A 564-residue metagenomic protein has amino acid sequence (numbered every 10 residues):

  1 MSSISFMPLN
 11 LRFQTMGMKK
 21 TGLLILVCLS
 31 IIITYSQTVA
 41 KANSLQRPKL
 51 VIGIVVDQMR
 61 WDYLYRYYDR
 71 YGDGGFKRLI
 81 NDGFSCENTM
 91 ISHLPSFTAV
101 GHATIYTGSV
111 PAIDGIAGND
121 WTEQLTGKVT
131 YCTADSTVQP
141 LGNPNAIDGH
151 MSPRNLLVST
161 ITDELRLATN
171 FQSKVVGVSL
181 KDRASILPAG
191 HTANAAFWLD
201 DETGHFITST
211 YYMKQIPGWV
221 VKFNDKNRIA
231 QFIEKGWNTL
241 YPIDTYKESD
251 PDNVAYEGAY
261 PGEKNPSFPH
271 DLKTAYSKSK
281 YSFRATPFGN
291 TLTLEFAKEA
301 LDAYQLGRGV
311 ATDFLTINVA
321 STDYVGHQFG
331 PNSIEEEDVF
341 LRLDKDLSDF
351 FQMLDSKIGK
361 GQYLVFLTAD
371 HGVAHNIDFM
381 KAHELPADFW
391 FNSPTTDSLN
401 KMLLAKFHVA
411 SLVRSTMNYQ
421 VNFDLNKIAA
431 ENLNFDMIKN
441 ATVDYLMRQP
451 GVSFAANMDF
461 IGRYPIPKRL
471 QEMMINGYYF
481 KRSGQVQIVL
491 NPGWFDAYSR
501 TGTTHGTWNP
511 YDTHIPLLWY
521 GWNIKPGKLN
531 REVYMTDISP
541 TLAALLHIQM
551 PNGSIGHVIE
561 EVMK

Functional and structural regions predicted by a protein language model:
M1-S44: Bacterial Sec-dependent N-terminal signal peptides
T38-F84: Active-site-proximal N-terminal segment of extracellular/periplasmic enzymes that hydrolyze or transfer
L64-I113, K174-V178: Short, structured active-site-proximal loop/turn typified by the sulfatase FGly-forming signature C/S-X-P-X-R
Y71, N88, F97, N119-H150 (+6 more regions): Secreted, luminal/periplasmic, and some membrane-associated catalytic domains that remodel anionic oxygen-ester
V110, G115-A311, A320-H327, D444 (+3 more regions): His/Asp/Glu-rich, glycine-adjacent segments that coordinate divalent cations and/or stabilize oxyanion chemistry on
V158-L167, N418-A455, R531-H557: Non-catalytic, well-ordered alpha-helical segments in soluble enzyme domains
F283-G309, T322-Y363, A441, L542: A long, amphipathic alpha-helix that forms part of the scaffold/cap immediately adjacent to metal-dependent active
S393-N432, T504-L546, E560-M563: Substrate-binding rim/cap in mid-to-C-terminal beta-strand-loop elements of soluble/periplasmic
